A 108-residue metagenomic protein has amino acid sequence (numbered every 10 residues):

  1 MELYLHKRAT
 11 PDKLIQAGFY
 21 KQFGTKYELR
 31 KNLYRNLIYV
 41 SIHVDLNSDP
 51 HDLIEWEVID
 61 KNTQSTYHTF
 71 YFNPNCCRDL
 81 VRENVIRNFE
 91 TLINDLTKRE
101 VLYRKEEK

Functional and structural regions predicted by a protein language model:
E2, P50-K108: Intrinsically disordered, low-complexity regulatory regions enriched in serine/threonine/proline and acidic residues
L3, K7: Glycan-association/targeting regions that enable binding to alpha-glucans and other polysaccharides
R8-D49: Amphipathic, interaction-prone secondary-structure segments
